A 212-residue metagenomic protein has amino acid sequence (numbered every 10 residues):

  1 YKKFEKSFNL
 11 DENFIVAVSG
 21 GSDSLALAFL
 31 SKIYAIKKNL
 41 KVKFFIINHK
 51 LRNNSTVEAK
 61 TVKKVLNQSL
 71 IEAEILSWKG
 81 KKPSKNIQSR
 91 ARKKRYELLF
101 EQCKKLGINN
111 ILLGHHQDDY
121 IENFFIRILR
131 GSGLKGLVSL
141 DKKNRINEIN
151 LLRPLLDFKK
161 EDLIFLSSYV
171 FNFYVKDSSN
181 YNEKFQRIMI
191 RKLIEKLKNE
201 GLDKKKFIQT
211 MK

Functional and structural regions predicted by a protein language model:
Y1-L193: Core alpha/beta nucleotide-donor-binding catalytic domains of modification enzymes
L193-N199: Helix-loop "lid/cap" segments that line or gate small-molecule binding pockets
N199-K212: An accessory alpha-helical subdomain
